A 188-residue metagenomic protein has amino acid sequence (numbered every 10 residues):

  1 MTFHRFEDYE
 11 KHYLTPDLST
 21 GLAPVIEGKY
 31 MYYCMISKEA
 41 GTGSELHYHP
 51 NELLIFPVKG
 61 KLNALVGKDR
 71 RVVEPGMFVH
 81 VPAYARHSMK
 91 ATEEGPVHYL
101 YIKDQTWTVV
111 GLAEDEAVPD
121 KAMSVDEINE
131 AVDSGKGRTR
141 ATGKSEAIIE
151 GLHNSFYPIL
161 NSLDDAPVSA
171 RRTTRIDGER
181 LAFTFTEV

Functional and structural regions predicted by a protein language model:
M1-Y30, E114-E187: A short, N-terminal "cap"/entry segment at the start of jelly-roll beta-barrel domains of the cupin/DSBH fold
L22-V25, G43-H49, K90-T92, T174-D177: Short histidine-centered beta-strand/loop micro-motifs that create catalytic or ligand/metal-coordination sites
M35-E39, Y48-V66, I102-D104, T186-V188: Short, conserved beta-strand element in jelly-roll/cupin
A40, P50, D69, A85-R86 (+2 more regions): A generic "binding-loop/recognition-motif" signal
S44-L46, A64-L65, V81, H87-E94: Short beta-strand His + acidic residue motifs that chelate non-heme Fe in jelly-roll/DSBH and cupin folds
K68-Y84: Short acidic-glycine-tyrosine-enriched beta hairpin
H80, E94-L112: A short hydrophobic beta-strand segment most commonly corresponding to one strand of the jelly-roll/cupin
